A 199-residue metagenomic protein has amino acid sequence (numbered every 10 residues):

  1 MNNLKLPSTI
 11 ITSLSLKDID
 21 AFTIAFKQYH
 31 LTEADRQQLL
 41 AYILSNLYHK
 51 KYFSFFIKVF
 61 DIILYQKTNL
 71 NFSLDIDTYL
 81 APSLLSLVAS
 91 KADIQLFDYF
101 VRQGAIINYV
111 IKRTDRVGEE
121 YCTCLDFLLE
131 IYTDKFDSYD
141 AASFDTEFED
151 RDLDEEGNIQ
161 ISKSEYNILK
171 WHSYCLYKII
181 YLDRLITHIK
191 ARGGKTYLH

Functional and structural regions predicted by a protein language model:
N3, K17-D18: Extended repeat-based scaffolds of very large eukaryotic assembly and lipid-transport proteins
L4-I10, A34-Y48, F72-L87, V110-D134 (+1 more regions): Ankyrin-repeat boundary/"N-cap" motif
L4-K5, F136-H199: Ankyrin-repeat-protein effector appendages
I24-L31, K58-F72, D98-I106, D183-K195: Ankyrin repeat domain, specifically the short helix-to-loop turn at the C-terminus of the second helix of each repeat
Q38, K51-F55, Y79-L80, Y177-R184: Residues within HEAT/ARM-like alpha-solenoid scaffolds
S45-F56, V88, D134-D140, W171-K178: Short coil/turn connectors between adjacent alpha-helices in alpha-solenoid helical repeat scaffolds
